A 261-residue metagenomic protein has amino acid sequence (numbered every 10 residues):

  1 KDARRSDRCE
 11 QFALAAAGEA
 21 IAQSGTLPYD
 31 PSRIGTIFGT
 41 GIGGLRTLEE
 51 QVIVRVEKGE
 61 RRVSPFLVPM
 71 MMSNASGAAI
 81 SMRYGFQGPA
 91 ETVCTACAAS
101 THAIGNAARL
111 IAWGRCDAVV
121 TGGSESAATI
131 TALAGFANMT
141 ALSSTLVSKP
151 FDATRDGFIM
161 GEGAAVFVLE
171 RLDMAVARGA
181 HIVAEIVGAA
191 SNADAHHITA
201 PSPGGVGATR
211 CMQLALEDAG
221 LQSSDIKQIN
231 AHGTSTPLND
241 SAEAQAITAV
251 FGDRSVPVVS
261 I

Functional and structural regions predicted by a protein language model:
K1-A15, R33, G43-N106, R115 (+2 more regions): Conserved catalytic cysteine-centered active-site region of acyl-thioester-dependent Claisen-condensing enzymes
K1-I34, C211, A215-S223: Conserved active-site "lid/cap" helical segment
A17, T36, I80, S100 (+8 more regions): Conserved small-residue
G25, G114, E170-M174: Short loop segments at secondary-structure junctions
P31-F38, E91-T95, C116-S124, H181-A189 (+2 more regions): Beta-strand segments within the central parallel beta-sheet cores of soluble alpha/beta enzyme folds
R115-N138, S143-D156, A189-P203, A231-D240 (+1 more regions): Acyl-CoA/ACP chain-elongation machinery
L142, F167-R171, E217, N239 (+1 more regions): Short beta-strand-to-turn element immediately C-terminal to the catalytic PLP-Schiff-base lysine in fold type I
V147-L221, K227-Q228: Condensing-enzyme catalytic core mediating Claisen C-C bond formation in acyl metabolism
